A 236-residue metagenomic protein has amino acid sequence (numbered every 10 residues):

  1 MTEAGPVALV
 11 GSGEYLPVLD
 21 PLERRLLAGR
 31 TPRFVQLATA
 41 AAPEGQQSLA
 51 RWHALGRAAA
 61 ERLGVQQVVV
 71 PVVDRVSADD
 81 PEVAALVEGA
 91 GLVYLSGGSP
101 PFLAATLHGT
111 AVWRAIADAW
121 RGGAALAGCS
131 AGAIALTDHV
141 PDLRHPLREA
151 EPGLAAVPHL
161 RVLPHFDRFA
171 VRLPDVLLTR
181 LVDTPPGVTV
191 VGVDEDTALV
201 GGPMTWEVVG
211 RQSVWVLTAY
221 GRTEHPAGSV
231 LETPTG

Functional and structural regions predicted by a protein language model:
M1-R30, A40-A54, A58-E61, V140-D142 (+1 more regions): C-terminal and late-domain segments of enzyme folds
A4, G29-F34, A90, G123: A general structural motif
L9, V69-V70, Y94-L95, L126-C129 (+1 more regions): General beta-strand structural signal in soluble alpha/beta enzymes
S12-Y15, V69-D74, F102-T106, R168-F169: Short, flexible loop segments at the rims of nucleotide/cofactor-binding pockets, characterized by
A41-G98, F102: Portal/gating segments that form or line small-molecule/metal binding sites
S96, A104-H108, V112-V171: Class I SAM-dependent methyltransferase SAM-binding "motif I" and its flanking Rossmann-like core
